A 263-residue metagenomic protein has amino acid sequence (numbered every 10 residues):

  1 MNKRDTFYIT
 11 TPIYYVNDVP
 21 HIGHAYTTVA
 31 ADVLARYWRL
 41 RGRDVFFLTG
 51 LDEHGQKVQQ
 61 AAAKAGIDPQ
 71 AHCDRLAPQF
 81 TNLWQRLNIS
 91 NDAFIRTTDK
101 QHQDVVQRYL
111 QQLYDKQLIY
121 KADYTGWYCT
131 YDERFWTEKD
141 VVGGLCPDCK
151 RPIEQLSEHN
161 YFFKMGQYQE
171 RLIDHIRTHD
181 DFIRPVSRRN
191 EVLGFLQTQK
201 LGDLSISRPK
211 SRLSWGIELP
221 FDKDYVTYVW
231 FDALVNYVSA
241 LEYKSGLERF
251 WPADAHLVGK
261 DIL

Functional and structural regions predicted by a protein language model:
M1, N88-I89, Y109, G143 (+2 more regions): Mixed-charge, polar/low-complexity N-terminal
N2-T49, Q101-V105, C149, Q155-L263: Structured secondary-structure scaffolds
N2-Y120, E133: N-terminal Rossmann-like or analogous alpha/beta NTP/dinucleotide-binding catalytic cores that position adenine
N17, Q59-A63, Q85, D92 (+6 more regions): Generic signal for short, ordered secondary-structure residues within or immediately flanking folded domains
K64, L110, K139-D140, T198: Alpha-helix boundary/capping detector
L87-R96, Y114-W127, K139-D140, E154-S157 (+2 more regions): Short secondary-structure capping/junction motifs at helix and strand boundaries
K116-I173: Cys/His-rich short segments
